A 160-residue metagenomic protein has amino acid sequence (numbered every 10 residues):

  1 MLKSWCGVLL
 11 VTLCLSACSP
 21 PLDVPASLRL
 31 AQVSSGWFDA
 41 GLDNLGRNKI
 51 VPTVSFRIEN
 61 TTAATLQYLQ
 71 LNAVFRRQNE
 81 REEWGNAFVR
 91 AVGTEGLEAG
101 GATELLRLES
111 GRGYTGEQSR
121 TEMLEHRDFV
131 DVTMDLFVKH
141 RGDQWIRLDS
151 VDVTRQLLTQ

Functional and structural regions predicted by a protein language model:
M1-G7: Bacterial N-terminal signal peptides that target proteins for export
C14-A17: C-terminal motif of bacterial Sec signal peptides marking the signal peptidase cleavage site
S19-T53, V151-Q160: Low-complexity, acidic Ser/Thr/Pro/Gly-rich terminal tails and inter-domain linkers that flank the onset of structured
F56-A63: Asparagine-centered strand-capping/turn motif at beta-strand->loop junctions
A63-E82: Short acidic, flexible loop segments centered on an aromatic residue
E82-G85, H140-S150: Beta-sandwich strand segments
A87-G142, T154-T159: Short, solvent-exposed, Trp/other aromatic-anchored flexible loops in extracytoplasmic proteins
